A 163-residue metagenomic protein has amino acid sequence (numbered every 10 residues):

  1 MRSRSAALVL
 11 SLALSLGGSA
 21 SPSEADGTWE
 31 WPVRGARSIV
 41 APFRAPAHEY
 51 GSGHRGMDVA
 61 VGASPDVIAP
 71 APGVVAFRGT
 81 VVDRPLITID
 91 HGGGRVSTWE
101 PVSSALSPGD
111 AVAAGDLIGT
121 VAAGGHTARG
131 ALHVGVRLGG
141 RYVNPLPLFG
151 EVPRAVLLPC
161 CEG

Functional and structural regions predicted by a protein language model:
M1-P22: Secretory targeting and sorting signals
R2-S3, S23-S38, H48, A60 (+2 more regions): Acidic, glycine-rich catalytic/binding loops that coordinate metals and/or anionic ligands
G35, G53-R55, A71, D83-P85 (+3 more regions): Envelope-exposed proteins and targeting segments
A36, P42, R78, V121-G124: Residue-level recognition of beta-strand microenvironments
S38-A69: Short glycine/threonine/proline-enriched tight-turn/helix- or strand-capping micro-motif at secondary-structure
D66-V75, L106-V121: Short, well-structured beta-strand-loop connectors
P70-A105: Zn2+-dependent peptidoglycan hydrolase active-site motif and core
L86-I89, V112-T127, L132-V134: Short hydrophobic beta/alpha edge segments that flank linear recognition/processing sites
